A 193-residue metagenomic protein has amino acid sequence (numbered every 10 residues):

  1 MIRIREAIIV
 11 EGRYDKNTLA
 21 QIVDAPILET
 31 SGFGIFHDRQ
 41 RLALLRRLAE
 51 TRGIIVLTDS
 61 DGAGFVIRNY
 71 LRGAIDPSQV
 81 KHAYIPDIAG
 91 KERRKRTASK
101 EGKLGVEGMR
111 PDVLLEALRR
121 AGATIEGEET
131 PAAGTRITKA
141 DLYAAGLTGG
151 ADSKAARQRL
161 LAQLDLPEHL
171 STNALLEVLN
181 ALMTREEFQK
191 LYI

Functional and structural regions predicted by a protein language model:
E6-A7, R13-N17, Q21-T51: Acidic, glycine-rich catalytic loops of TOPRIM or P-loop NTPase phosphate-binding modules used across DNA replication
V10-E11, T58: Short beta-strand scaffold positions
I22-V23, D76-S78: Short, structured coil segments at secondary-structure junctions
G34-H37, L57-I67: Acidic, metal-coordinating catalytic cores used for nucleic-acid/nucleotide bond scission and strand-transfer chemistry
L44, G62-F65, N69-D76, D112 (+1 more regions): Phosphate- and other anionic-substrate recognition elements at nucleic-acid/protein interfaces
P77-D87: Short, acidic/small-residue loops that bind anionic groups at enzyme active sites
I85-A132, R136-K139: Activity-critical C-terminal alpha-helical subdomain
E116-R119, A123-I193: C-terminal, charge/polar-rich interaction regions
